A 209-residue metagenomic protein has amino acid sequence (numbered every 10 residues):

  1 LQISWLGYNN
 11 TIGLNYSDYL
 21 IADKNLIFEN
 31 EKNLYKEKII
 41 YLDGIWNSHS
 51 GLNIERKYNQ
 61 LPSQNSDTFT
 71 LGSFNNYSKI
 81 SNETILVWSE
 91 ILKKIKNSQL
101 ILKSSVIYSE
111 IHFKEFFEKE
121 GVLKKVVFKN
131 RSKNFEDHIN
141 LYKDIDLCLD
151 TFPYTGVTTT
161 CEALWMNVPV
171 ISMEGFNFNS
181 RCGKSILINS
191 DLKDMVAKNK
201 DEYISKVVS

Functional and structural regions predicted by a protein language model:
L1, Q99, N167-P169: Proline-centered loop/turn at the N-terminus of a beta-strand
L1-K57, L61: Active-site-proximal region of nucleotide-activated glycan assembly enzymes, centered on histidine/acidic-rich loops
W5, A22-D23, F74, K103 (+5 more regions): Generic beta-strand/beta-sheet core signal
D18, I39, V126-V127, K193-D194: Short, conserved active-site loop motifs that form the nucleotide-linked donor/cofactor pocket
G44-D137, L141-K143: Conserved catalytic-core segment of nucleotide-activated headgroup transferases in glycan assembly
L141-Y154: Acidic donor-binding loop of glycosyltransferase active sites
T151-S209: Catalytic binding pocket for nucleotide-activated donors in carbohydrate/polymer assembly enzymes
